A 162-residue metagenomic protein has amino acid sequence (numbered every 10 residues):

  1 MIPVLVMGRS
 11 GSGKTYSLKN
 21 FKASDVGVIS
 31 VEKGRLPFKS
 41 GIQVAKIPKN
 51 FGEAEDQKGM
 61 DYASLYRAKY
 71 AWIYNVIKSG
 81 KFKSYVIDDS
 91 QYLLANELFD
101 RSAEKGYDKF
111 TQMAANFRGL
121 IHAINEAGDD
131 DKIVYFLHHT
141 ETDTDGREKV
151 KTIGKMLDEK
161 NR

Functional and structural regions predicted by a protein language model:
M1-V86, Y92: Conserved P-loop
G8, G106, I153-K155: Glycine-centered flexibility motif
N20-F21, G41-V44, F99-S102, E148-T152: Short, glycine/charged-enriched secondary-structure capping and boundary segments
S24, D130-D131: Structured helix-beta-strand junction loops
L36-K39, L93-E97, D143-V150: Switch/connector loops and helix/strand junctions flanking conserved nucleotide-binding motifs in nucleotide-processing
F51-Q57, F110-Q112, E159-R162: Glycine-rich loops and low-complexity Gly/Arg-rich segments that provide flexible linkers or classic glycine-based
K58-D130: Phosphate-binding/switch loop-helix module in NTP-utilizing enzymes
A127, I133-R162: Phosphate-binding/switch region of NTP-binding enzymes
